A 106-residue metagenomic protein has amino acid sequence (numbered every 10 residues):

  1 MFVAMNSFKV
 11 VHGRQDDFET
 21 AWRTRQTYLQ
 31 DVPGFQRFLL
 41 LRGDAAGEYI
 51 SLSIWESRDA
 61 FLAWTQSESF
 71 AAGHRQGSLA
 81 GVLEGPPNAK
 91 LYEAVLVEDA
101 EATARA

Functional and structural regions predicted by a protein language model:
F2, L39-Y49, R75-A106: Glycine-rich beta-strand-turn "strand-cap" elements at beta-sheet edges
F2-K9, L39-S67: Short, well-ordered beta-strand segments in beta-rich or mixed alpha/beta enzyme and ligand-binding folds
K9-A21: Short, surface-exposed ligand-recognition loops at beta-strand->loop->(often short) alpha-helix junctions that present
V10-H12, S57, E93-L96: Non-catalytic surface loops within mature trypsin-like serine protease
D16-F18, I50, F61-A63, D99-E101: Short acidic, gly/pro-rich beta-turn/loop elements at beta-sheet edges and active-site/ligand-binding grooves
Q26-Q36, I54-K90: An amphipathic, aromatic/His-enriched active-site/gating alpha helix that lines ligand/cofactor pockets
